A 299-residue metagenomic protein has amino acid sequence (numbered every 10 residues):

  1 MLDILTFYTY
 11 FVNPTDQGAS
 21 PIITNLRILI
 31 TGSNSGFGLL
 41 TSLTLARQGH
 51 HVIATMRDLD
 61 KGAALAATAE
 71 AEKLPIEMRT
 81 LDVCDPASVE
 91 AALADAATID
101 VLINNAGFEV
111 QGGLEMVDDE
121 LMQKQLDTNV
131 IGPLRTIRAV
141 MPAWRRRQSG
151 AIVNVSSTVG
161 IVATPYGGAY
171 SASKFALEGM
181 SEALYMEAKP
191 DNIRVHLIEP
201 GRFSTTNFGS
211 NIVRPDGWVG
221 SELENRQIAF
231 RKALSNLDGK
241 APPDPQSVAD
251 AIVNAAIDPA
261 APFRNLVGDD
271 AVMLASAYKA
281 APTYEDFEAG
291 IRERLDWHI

Functional and structural regions predicted by a protein language model:
N34-S35: Conserved glycine-rich cofactor-binding loop
T80-A91, D119: The beta1-alpha1 cofactor-binding region of Rossmann-like NAD(H)/NADP(H)-dependent oxidoreductases
G113-L114, L121-Q123: Substrate-binding pocket helix/loop in short-chain dehydrogenase/reductase
I137, S173: Active-site helix of classical SDR
S157: Residue(s) in the substrate-gating loop at a strand-loop-helix junction that position the organic substrate next
V162, A183-R194: Active-site-adjacent segment of SDR/Rossmann-fold oxidoreductases
P190-P262: SDR active-site lid
